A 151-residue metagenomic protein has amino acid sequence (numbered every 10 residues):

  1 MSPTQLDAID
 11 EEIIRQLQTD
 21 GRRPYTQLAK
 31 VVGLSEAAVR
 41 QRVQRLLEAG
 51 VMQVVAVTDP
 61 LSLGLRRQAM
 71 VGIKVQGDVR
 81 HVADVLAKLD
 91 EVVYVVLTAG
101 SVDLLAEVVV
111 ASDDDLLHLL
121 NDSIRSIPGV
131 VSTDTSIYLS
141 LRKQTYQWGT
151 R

Functional and structural regions predicted by a protein language model:
M1-R151: A compositional/biophysical signature of low hydrophobicity enriched in polar/charged and small residues
